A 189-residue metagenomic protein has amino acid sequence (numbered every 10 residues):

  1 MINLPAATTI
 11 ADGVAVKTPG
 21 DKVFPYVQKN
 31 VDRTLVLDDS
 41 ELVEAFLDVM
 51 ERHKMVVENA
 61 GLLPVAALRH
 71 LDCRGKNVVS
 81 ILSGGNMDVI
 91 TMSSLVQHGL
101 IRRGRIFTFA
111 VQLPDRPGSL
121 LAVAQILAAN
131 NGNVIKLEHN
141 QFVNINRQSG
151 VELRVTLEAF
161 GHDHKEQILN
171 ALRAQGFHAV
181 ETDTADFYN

Functional and structural regions predicted by a protein language model:
M1-K29, A66-P114, A124: Glycine-rich phosphate/pyrophosphate-binding loop at beta-loop-alpha junctions
M1-L4, H53-M55, H98, L153-V155: Short, hinge-like loop/turn segments at secondary-structure boundaries
I2, A15, P19, T34-E41 (+5 more regions): Catalytic cores of large soluble enzymes that bind and process phosphate-bearing ligands
I10, N30, E51, N59 (+2 more regions): A generic structural signal for well-ordered coil/turn residues at beta-strand boundaries that shape enzyme active-site
V14, T18-P19, L37-S40, A45 (+6 more regions): Fold-independent oxyanion-binding glycine-rich loops and adjacent beta-strand/coil segments at enzyme active sites
T18, M50-H53, D72, N86 (+3 more regions): Alpha-helix capping/termination and helix-coil
G20-K76: Active-site-adjacent helical/loop segments in soluble small-molecule enzymes
V89-N189: A conserved regulatory-domain signal marking ACT and ACT-like small-molecule sensing domains and adjacent regulatory
